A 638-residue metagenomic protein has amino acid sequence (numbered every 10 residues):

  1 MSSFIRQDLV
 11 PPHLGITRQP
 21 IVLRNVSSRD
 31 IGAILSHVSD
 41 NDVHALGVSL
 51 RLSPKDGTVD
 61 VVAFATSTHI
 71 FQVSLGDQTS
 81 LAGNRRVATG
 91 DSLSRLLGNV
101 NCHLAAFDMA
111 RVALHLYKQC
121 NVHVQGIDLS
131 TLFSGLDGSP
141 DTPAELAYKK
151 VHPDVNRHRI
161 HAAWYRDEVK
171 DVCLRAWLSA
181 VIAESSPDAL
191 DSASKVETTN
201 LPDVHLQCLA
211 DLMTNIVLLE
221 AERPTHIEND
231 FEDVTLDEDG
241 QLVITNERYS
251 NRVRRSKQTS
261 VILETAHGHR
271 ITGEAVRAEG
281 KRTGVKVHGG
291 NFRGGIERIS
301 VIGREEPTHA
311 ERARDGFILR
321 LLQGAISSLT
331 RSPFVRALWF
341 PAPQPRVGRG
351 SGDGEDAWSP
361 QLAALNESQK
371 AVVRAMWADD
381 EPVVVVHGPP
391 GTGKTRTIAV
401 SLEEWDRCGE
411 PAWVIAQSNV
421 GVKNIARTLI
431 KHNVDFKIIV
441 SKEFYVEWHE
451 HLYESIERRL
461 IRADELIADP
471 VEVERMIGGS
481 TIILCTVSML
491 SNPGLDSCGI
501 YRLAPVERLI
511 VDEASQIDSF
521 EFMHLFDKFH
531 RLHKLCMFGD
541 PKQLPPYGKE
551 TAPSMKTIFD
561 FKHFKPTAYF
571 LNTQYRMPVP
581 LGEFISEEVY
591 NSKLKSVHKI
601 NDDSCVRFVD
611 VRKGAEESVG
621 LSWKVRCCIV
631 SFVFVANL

Functional and structural regions predicted by a protein language model:
M1-A45, T198: N-terminal accessory regions of nucleic-acid-interacting proteins
A45-L46, L50-D154, A162-W164: Conserved DEDDh/DEDDy metal-dependent 3′-5′ exonuclease domain
A144-V204: Acidic, Mg2+-coordinating catalytic module of metal-dependent nucleases/exonucleases that use a two-metal-ion mechanism
L190-G268, V635-L638: Accessory interdomain/linker segments of ATP-dependent helicases and helicase-like nucleic-acid enzymes that mediate
D191-V196, L242-W377, R427, K431 (+2 more regions): Pre-ATPase regulatory/linker segments immediately N-terminal to the P-loop/RecA-like helicase/translocase core
D356, E410-A416, V420-L509, D518 (+1 more regions): Conserved P-loop NTPase motor core of helicases/translocases
P390-T392, T397-I430, K437-V440, Y569-Q574 (+1 more regions): Conserved RecA-like ASCE P-loop NTPase motor core of nucleic-acid helicases/translocases
S418, S488-L490, L503-L638: Conserved helicase motor core of SF1/SF2 NTP-dependent helicases
